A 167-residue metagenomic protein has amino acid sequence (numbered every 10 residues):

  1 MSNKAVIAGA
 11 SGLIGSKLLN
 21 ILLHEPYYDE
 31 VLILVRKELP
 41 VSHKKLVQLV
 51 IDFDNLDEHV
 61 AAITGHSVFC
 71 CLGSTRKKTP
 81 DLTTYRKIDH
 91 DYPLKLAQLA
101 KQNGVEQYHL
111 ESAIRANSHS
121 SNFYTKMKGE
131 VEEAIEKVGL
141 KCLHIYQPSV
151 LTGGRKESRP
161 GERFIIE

Functional and structural regions predicted by a protein language model:
S2-E25: N-terminal Rossmann NAD(P)H-binding glycine-rich loop of SDR-like oxidoreductase domains
A5, E30, P40, L46-N103: NAD(P)H-binding glycine-rich loop region in Rossmannoid oxidoreductase-like domains and their noncatalytic homologs
A8, L34, C71-L72, Y108-I114 (+1 more regions): SDR active-site strand-loop-helix element
K17, I21, E25, K95 (+2 more regions): Rossmann-fold NAD(P)-dependent oxidoreductase module
K17-L18, H43, T79-P80, H119-S121 (+1 more regions): Short glycine-/acidic-enriched loop or helix-start segments at secondary-structure transitions that form or flank
H24-Y27, S118-E167: Oxidoreductase cofactor-interface core, primarily capturing Rossmann-like NAD(P)-dependent enzymes
K37: Residues in the short beta-alpha loop(s) of Rossmann-like NAD(P)-binding domains
L82-V131: Hydrophobic, well-structured mid-protein blocks that either form specific transmembrane helices
